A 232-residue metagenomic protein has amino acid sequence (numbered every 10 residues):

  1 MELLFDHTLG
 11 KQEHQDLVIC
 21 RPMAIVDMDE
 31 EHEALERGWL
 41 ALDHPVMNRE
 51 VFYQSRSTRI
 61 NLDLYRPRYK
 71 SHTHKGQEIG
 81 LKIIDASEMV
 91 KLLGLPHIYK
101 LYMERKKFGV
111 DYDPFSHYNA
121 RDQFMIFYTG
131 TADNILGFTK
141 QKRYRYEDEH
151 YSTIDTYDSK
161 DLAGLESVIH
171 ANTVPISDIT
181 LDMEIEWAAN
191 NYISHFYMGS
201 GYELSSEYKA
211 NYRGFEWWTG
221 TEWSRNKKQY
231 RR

Functional and structural regions predicted by a protein language model:
M1-N61: Charged, glycine-rich intrinsically disordered N-terminal tails and low-complexity linkers that flank
A34, Y99, L181-E184, K209: Residue-level preference for non-acidic, small/hydrophobic
A41-Y53, L64-V174, W187, E203: A conserved beta-strand-loop-helix scaffold within acyl/acetyltransferase catalytic domains
M47-D63, H195-R232: Active-site/acyl-donor-binding loops of N-acyltransferases
V174-L181: Glycine-rich acyl-CoA binding loop
D182-S194: Conserved acyl-CoA
